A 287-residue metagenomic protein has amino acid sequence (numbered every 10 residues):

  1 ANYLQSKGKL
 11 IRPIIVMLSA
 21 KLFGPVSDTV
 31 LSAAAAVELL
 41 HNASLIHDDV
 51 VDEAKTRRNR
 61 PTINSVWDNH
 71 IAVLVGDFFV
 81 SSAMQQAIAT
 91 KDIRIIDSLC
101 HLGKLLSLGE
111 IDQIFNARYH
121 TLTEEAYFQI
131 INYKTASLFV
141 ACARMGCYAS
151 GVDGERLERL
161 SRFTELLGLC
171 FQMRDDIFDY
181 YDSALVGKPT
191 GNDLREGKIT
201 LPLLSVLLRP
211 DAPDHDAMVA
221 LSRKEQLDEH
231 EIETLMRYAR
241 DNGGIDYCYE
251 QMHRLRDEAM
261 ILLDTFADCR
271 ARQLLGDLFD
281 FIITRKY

Functional and structural regions predicted by a protein language model:
A1-Y287: All-alpha prenyltransferase/terpene-synthase fold signal
